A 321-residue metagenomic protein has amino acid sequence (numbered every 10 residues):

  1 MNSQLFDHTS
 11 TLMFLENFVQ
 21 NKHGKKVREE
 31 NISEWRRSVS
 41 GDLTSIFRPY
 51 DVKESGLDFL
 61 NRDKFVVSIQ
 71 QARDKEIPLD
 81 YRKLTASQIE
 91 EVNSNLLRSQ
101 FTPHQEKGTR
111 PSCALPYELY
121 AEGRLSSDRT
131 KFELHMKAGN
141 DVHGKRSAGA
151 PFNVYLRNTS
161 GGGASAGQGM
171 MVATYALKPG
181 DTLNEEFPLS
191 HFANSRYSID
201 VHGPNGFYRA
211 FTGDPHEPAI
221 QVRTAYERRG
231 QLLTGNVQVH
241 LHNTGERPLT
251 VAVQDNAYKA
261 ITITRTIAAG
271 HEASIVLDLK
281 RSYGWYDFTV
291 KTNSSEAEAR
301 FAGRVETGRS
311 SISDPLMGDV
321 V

Functional and structural regions predicted by a protein language model:
M1-V321: Membrane-interface soluble catalytic domains
